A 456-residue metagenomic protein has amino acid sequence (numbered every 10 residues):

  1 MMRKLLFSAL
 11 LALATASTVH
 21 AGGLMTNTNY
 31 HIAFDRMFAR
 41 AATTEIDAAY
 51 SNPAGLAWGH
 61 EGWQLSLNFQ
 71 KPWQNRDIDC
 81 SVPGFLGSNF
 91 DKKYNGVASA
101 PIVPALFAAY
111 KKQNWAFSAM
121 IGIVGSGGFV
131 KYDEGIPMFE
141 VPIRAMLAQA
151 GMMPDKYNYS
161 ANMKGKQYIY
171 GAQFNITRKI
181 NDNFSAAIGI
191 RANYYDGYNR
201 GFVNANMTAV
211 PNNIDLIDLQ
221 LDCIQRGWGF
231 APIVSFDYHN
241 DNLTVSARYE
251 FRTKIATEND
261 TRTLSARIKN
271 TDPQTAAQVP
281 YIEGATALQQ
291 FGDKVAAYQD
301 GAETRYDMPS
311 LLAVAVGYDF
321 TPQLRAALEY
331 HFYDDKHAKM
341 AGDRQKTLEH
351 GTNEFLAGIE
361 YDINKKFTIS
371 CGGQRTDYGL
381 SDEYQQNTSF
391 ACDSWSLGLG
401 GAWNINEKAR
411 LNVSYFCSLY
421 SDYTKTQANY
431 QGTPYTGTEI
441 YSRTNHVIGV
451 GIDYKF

Functional and structural regions predicted by a protein language model:
M1-A21: Gram-negative bacterial Sec-dependent N-terminal signal peptides
M2-R3, S51, F174: Residue-level micro-sites within transmembrane alpha helices that shape and flank functional polar/acidic positions
L11, F69-K71, Y415-C417: A broadly conserved detector of short glycine/acidic/proline-rich loop/turn motifs that flank catalytic sites and bind
L13-T15, H60, R178-N183: Long, low-complexity, intrinsically disordered polar/charged segments
T15-A16, Q64, S185, T424: Hydrophobic alpha-helical membrane context
S17-S126: N-terminal, post-signal peptide beta-strand-biased segments of exported outer-membrane/organellar beta-barrel and other
G22-A39, T44, V103, A109-F456: Outer-membrane beta-barrel porins/channels
